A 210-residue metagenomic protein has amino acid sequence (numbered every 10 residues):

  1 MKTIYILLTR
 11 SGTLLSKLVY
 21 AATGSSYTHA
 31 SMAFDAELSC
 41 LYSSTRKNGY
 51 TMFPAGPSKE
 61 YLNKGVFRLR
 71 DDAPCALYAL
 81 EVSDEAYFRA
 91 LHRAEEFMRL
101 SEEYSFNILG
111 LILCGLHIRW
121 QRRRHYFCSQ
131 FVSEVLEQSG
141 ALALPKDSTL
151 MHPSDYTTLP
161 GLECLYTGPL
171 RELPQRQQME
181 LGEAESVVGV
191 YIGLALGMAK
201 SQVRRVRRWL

Functional and structural regions predicted by a protein language model:
M1-L210: Cysteine-nucleophile amide-bond enzymes
